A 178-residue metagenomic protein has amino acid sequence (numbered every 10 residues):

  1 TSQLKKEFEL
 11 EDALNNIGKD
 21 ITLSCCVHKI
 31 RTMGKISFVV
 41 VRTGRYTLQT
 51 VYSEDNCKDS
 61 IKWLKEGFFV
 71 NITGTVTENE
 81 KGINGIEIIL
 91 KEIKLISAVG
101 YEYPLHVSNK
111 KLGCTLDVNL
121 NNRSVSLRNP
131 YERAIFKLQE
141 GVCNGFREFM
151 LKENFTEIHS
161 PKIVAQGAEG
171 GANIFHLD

Functional and structural regions predicted by a protein language model:
T1-D178: Class II aminoacyl-tRNA synthetase catalytic cores and aaRS-like
